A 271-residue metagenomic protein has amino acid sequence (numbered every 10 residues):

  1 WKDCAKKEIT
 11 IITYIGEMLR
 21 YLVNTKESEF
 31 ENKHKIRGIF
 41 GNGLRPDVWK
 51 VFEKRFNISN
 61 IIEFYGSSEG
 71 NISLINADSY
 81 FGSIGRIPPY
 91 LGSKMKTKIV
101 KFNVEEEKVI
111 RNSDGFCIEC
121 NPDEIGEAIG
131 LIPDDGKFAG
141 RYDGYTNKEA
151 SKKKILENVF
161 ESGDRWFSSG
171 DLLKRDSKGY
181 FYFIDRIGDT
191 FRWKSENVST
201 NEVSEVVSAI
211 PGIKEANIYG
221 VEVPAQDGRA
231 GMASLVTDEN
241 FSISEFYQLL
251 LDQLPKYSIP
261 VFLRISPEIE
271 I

Functional and structural regions predicted by a protein language model:
W1-I15, V23-V104, R141, Y145: Gly/Ser/Thr-rich phosphate-binding loop
C4, G66, G130-S258: AMP-binding/adenylate-forming catalytic core of the ANL superfamily
E17-R20, P46-D47, V198, F241 (+1 more regions): Short alpha-helical
G41, E63, I218, R264-I265: Hydrophobic/anchoring residues in structured secondary elements
L91-I132: Glycine-rich phosphate/pyrophosphate-binding loop and adjacent beta-alpha nucleotide/cofactor-binding cores
T97-I99, D171, S266-I271: Active-site and channel-lining beta-strand-loop segments that bind or position nucleotide-derived/phosphorylated
V104, S177, Q226, P267 (+1 more regions): Short, ordered coil/turn segments that flank beta-strands lining enzyme active or ligand-binding pockets
L254-I271: AMP-binding/adenylate-forming catalytic domain of the ANL superfamily
